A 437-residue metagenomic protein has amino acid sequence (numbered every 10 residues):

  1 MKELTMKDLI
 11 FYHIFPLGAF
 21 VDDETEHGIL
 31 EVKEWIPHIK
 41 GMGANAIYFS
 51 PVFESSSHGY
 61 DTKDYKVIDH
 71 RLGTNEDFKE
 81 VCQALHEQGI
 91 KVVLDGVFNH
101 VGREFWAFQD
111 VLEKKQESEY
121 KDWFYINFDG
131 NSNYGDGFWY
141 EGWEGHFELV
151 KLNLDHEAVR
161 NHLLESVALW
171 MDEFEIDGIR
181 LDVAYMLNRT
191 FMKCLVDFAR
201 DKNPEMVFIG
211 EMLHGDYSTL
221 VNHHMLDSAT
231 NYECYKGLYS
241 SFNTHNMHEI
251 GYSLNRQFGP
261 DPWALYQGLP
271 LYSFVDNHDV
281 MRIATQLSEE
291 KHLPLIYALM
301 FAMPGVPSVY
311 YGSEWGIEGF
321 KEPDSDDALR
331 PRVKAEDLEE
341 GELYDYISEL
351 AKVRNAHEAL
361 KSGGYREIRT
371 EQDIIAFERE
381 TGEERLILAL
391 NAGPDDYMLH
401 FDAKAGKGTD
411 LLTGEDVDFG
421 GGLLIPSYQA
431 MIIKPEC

Functional and structural regions predicted by a protein language model:
M1-Y48, E54, K79, A84-L85 (+3 more regions): Carbohydrate-interacting/catalytic domains
E3-E26, L30, E34-N45, V52-A168 (+3 more regions): Substrate-binding/active-site clefts of carbohydrate-active enzymes
D8, G43-N45, Q88-I90, E175-D177 (+4 more regions): Short, well-ordered coil/turn segments that N-cap beta-strands
I10, I47-S57, G96-F105, D182-N188 (+3 more regions): Short, solvent-exposed turn/loop segments enriched in Gly/Ser/Thr/Pro and often Arg
I10-H13, I47-F49, V92-L94, I179 (+4 more regions): Hydrophobic faces of well-ordered beta-strands that scaffold small-molecule active sites in alpha/beta enzyme cores
I14, I39, F49, Y65 (+9 more regions): Conserved, mostly hydrophobic/aromatic
L112, D182-L265, L299, E318-E349 (+2 more regions): Active-site-proximal helices and loops of the catalytic beta/alpha 8
Y266-S288: Active-site clefts of carbohydrate-active enzymes
